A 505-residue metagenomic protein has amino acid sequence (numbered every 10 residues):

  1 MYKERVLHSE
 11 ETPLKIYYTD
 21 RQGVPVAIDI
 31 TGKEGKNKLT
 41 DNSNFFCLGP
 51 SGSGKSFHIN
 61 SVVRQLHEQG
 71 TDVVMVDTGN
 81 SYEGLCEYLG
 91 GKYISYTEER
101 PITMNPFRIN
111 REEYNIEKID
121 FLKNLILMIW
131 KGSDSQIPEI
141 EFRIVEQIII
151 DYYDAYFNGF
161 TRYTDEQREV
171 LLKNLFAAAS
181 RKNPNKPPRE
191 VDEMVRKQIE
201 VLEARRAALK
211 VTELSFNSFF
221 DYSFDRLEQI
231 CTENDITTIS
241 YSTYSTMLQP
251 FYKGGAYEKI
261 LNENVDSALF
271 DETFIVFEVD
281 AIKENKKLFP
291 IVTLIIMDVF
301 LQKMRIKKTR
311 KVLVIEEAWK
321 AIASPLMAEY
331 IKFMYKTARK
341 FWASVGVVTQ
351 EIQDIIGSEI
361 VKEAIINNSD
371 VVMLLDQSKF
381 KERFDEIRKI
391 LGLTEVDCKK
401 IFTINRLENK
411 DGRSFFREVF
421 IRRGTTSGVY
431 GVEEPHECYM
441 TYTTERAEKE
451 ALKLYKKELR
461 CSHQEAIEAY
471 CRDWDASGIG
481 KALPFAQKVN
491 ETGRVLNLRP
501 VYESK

Functional and structural regions predicted by a protein language model:
M1-V26, G32, T78-I94, E98-A343 (+4 more regions): P-loop NTPase motor domains
K3, P50-G52, N185-K210, T237-S240 (+2 more regions): C-terminal regions of RecA-like/P-loop NTPase motor modules
D41-S43: Hydrophobic, small-residue-rich alpha-helical packing segments that form membrane-like cores
C47: Hydrophobic anchor at the beta1->P-loop junction of P-loop NTPases
K55: Conserved lysine of the Walker
H58: Hydrophobic positions on the alpha1 helix immediately C-terminal to the Walker A/P-loop
R64-V74, L89: Post-Walker A helix-loop "phosphate-sensing" segment adjacent to the P-loop in P-loop NTPases
V73-V76, K92-Y96, S344-V348, V372-D376: Short hydrophobic alpha-helical runs that function as membrane-insertion/retention elements
